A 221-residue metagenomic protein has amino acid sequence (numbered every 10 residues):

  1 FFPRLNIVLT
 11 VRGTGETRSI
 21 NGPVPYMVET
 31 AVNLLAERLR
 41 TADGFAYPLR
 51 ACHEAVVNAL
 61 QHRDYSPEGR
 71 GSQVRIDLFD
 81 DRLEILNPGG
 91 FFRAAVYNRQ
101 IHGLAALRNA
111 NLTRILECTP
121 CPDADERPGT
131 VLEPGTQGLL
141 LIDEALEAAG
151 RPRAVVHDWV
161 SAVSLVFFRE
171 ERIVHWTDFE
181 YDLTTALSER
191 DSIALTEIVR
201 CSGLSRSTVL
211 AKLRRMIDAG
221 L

Functional and structural regions predicted by a protein language model:
F1-R70, V74-L83, N87, F91-A94 (+3 more regions): Active-site helix-to-loop segments that bind/position phosphate- or nucleotide-bearing substrates and donors across
S66, I198, S205, A219-G220: Cytosolic nucleotide-binding catalytic cores of signal-transduction proteins
D77-F79, L86-P88, H157, F168 (+2 more regions): Generic beta-strand/beta-sheet core signal
Y97-R151: ATP phosphate-binding glycine-rich loop and adjacent ATP-lid/helix-beta elements within ATP-binding kinase/ATPase
A145-D178: GHKL-type ATPase core
P152, I217-L221: A short, conserved structural fragment
H175-L204: Short amphipathic alpha-helical interface segments
G203-D218: Short amphipathic alpha-helical interaction segments
